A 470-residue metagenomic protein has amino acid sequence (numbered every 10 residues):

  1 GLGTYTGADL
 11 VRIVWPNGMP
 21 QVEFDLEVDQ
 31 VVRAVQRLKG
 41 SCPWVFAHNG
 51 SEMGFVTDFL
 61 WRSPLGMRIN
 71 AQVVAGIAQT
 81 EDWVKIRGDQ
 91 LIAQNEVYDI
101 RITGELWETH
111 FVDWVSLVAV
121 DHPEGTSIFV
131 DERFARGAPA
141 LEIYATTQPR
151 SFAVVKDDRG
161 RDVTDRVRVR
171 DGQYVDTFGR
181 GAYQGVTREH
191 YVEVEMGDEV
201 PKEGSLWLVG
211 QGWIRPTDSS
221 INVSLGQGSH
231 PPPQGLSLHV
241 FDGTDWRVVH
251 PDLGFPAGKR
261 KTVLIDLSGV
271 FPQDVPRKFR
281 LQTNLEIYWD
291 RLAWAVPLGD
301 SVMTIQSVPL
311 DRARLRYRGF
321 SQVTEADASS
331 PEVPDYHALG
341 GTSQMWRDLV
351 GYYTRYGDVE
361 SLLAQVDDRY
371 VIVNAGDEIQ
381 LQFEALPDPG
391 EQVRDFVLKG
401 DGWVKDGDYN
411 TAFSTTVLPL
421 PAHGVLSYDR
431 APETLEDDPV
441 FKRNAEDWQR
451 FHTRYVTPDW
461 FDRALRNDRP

Functional and structural regions predicted by a protein language model:
G1, T354-D388, V397-V404, P470: Serine-hydrolase catalytic core recognition
G1-G243, V248-W289, A293-V296, D300 (+6 more regions): Gly/Ser/Thr/Pro-enriched helix-cap/hinge segments flanking short amphipathic alpha-helices
I13-P16, F46, M53, Q79-E81 (+3 more regions): Aromatic-enriched hydrophobic runs in primary sequence
V22-E23, Y409-A412: Beta-sandwich strand segments
L208-T217, K259-K261, L285-I287, I372-A375 (+4 more regions): Short beta-strand and adjacent turn/loop elements
E332-S361, Q449-P470: Intrinsic low-complexity, glycine/proline- and repeat-rich, mixed-charge intrinsically disordered regions appended
F413-T415, L420-R469: Long C-terminal appendages of very large multidomain proteins
